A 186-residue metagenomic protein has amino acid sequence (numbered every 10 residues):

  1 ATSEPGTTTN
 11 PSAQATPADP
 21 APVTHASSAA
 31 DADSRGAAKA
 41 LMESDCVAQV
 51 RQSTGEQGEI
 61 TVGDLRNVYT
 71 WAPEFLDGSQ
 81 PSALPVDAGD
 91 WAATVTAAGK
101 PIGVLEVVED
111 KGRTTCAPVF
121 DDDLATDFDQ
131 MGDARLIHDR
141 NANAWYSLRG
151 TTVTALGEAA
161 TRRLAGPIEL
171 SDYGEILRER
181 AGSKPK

Functional and structural regions predicted by a protein language model:
A1-T9: Secretory targeting and sorting signals
N10, Q14-P185: Soluble mature domains adjacent to a membrane tether on cell-surface and organelle-surface proteins
